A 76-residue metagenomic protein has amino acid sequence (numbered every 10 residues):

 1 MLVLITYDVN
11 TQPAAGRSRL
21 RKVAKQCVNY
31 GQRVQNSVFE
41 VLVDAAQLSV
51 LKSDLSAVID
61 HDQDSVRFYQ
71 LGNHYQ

Functional and structural regions predicted by a protein language model:
M1-V34, V38, L42, A46-Q47: Extended, hydrophobic alpha-helical segments
Q35-Y75: Short, intrinsically disordered low-complexity segments
